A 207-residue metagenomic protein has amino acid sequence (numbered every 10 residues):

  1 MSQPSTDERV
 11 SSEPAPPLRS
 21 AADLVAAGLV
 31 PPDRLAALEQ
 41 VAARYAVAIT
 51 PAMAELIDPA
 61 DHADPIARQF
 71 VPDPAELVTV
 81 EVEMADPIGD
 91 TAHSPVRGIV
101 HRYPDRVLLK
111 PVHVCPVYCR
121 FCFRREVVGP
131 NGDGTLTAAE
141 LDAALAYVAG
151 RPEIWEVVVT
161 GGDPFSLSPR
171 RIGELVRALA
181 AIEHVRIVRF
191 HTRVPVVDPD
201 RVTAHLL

Functional and structural regions predicted by a protein language model:
M1-H101: Flexible, acidic/Gly-rich N-terminal and inter-domain linker regions that tether and position cofactor-handling modules
V71, M84-K110, R120-L207: Conserved Radical SAM active-site core
V114-Y118: Short pre-active-site segment immediately N-terminal to redox-active cysteine/selenocysteine motifs in thiol-based
